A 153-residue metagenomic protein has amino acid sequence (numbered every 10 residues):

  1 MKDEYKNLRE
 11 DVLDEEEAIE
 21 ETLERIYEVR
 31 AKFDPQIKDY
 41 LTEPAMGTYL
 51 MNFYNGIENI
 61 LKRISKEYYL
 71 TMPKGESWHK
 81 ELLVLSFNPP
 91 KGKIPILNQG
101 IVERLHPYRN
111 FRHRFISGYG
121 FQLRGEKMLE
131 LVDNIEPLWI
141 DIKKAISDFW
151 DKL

Functional and structural regions predicted by a protein language model:
M1-L153: Solvent-exposed interaction patches of small proteins and small membrane subunits
